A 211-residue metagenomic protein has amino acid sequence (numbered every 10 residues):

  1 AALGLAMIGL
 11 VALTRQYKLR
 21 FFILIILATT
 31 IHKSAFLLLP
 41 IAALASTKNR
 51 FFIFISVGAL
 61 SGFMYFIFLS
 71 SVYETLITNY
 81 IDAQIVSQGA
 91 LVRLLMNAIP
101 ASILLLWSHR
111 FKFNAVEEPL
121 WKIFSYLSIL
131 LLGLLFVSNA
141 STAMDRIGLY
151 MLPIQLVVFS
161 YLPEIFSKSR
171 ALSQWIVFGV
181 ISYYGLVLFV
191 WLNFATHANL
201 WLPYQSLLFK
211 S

Functional and structural regions predicted by a protein language model:
A1-I8, I31-P40, L94-P100, Y150-V158: Membrane-embedded alpha-helical segments of multi-pass membrane proteins, especially the transmembrane helices
A6-L19: Membrane-interface transmembrane helices that cradle and orient dolichyl/undecaprenyl
F22-L24, S34-A45: Transmembrane-embedded, aromatic-rich helix segments that form part of the hydrophobic channel/pocket engaging
T29-H32, V137: Transmembrane helix irregularities
A45-I154, A198-K210: Alpha-helical transmembrane segments and terminal signal-anchor/GPI-anchor hydrophobic tails, characterized by long
A59-L60, S169-F189: Signature aromatic-anchored transmembrane alpha helix within multi-pass, membrane-resident enzymes that catalyze glycan
P163, V180-S211: C-terminal functional modules
